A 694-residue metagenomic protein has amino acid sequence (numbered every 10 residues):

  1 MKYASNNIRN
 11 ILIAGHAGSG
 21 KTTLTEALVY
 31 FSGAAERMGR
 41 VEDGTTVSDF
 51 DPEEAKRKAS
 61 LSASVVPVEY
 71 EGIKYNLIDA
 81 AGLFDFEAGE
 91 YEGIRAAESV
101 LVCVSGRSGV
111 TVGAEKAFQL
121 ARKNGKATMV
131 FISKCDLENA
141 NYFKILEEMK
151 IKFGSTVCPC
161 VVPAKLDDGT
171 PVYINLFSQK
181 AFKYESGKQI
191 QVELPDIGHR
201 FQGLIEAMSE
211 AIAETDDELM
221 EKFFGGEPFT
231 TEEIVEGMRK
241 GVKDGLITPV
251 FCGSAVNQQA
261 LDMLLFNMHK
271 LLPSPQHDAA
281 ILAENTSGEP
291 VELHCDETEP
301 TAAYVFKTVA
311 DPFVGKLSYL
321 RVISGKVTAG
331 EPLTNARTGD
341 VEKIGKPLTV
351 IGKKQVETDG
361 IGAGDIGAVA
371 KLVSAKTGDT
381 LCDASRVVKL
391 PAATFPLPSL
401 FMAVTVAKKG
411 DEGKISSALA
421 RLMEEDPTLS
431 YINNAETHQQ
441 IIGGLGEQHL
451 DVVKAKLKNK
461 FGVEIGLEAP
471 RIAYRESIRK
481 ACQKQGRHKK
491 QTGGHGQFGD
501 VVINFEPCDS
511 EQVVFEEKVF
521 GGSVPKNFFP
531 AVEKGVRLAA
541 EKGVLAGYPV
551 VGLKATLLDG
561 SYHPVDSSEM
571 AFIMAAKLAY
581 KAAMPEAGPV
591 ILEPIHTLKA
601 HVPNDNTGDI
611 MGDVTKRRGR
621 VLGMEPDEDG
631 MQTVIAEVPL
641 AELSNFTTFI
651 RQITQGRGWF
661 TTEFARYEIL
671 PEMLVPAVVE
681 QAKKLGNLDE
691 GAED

Functional and structural regions predicted by a protein language model:
M1-D694: Structural and coupling elements of P-loop NTPases
